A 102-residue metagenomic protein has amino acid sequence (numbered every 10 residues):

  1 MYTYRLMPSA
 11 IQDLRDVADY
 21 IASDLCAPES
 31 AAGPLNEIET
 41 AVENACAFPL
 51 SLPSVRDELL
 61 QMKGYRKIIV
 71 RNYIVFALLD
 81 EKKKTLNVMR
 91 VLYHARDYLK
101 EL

Functional and structural regions predicted by a protein language model:
M1-Q61: Basic, Lys/Arg-enriched alpha-helical interface segments
L25, R66, V70-L102: Enriched for short, Lys/Arg-rich terminal
